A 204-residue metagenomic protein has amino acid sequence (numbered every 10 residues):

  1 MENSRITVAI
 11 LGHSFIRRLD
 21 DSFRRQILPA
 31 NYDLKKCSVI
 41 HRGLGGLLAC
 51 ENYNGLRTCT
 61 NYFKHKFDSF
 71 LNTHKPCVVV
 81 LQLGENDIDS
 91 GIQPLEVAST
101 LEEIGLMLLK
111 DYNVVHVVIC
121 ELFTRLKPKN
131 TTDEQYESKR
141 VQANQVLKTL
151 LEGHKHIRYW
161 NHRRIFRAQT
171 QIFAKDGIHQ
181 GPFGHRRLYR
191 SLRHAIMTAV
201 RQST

Functional and structural regions predicted by a protein language model:
E2-E102, T131, V141: Conserved SGNH/GDSL esterase-like catalytic core that processes O-acyl groups on lipids and polysaccharides
S22-R24, K129-D133, T170-A174: Short aromatic-enriched loop/helix-cap "lid" or pocket-rim segments at secondary-structure transitions that line
Q26, M107, D111, Q142 (+2 more regions): Alpha-helical structural signal in soluble globular domains
S38-I40, H116, H156-R158: Conserved beta-strand segments of alpha/beta enzyme cores
C77, Q82-I88, M107-V141, R163-A168: Active-site segments of SGNH/GDSL-like serine hydrolases that catalyze O-acetyl group transfer/hydrolysis on lipids
R125-R163, I178, P182-F183, Y189: Substrate-gating cap/lid alpha-helix
F173-T204: Histidine-centered active-site loop/cap adjacent to the catalytic His in serine esterases/O-acetyl transfer systems
